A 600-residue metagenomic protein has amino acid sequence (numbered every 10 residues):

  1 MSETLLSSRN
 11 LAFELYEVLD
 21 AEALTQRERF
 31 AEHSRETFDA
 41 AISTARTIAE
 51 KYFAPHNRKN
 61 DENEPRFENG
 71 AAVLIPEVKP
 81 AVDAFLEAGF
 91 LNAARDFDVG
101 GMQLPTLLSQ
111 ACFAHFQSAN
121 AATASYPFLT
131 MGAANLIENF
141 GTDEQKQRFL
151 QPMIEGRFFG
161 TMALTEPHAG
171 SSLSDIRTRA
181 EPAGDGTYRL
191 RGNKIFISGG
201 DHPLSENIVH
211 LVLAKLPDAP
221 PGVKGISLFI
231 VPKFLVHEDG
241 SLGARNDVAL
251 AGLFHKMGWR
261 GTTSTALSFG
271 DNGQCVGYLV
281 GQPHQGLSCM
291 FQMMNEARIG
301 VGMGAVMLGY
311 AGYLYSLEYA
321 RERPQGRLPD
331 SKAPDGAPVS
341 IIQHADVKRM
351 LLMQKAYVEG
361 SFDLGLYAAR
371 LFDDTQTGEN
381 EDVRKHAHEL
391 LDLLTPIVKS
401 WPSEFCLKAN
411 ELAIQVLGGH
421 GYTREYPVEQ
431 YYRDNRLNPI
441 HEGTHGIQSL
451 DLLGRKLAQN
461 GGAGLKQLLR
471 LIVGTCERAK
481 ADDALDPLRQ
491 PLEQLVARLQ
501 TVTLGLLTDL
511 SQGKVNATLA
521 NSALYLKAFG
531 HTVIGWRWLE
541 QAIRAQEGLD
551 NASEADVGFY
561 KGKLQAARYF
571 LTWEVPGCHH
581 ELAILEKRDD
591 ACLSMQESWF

Functional and structural regions predicted by a protein language model:
M1-A124, E144, R148, D373 (+2 more regions): Amphipathic, small/basic residue-rich leader segments at the start of a protein or domain
S2-L5, N10, W259, Y367 (+2 more regions): Alpha-helix capping/hinge segments and adjacent helical runs
P65, Y126-T130, G141-A183, N193 (+4 more regions): Internal maturation/activation junctions in enzymes
V99, Q459, G474-F600: C-terminal amphipathic alpha-helical interaction region
A133, T142-Q145, F149, T444 (+1 more regions): A structural-propensity feature for long, helix-poor, extended segments
T187, R191-R245: A short core secondary-structure module
F196, L235-A251, K256, A266-A297 (+2 more regions): A glycine-rich, basic-preceded beta-loop-alpha segment at the flavin cofactor/substrate interface of flavin-utilizing
E359-V398, L504-A520, Q541-G558: C-terminal helix-coil-helix/basic helical segment that borders enzyme active sites and/or dimer interfaces and provides
